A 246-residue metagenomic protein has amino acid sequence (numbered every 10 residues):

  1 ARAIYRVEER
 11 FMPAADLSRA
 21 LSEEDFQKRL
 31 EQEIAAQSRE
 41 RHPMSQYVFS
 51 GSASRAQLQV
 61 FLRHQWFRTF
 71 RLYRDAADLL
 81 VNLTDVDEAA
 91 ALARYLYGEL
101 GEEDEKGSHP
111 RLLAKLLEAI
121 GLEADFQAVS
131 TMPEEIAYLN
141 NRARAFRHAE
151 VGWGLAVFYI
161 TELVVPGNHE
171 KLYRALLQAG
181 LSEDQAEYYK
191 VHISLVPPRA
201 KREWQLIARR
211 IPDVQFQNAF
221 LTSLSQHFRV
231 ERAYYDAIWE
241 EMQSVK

Functional and structural regions predicted by a protein language model:
R2-I4: Extreme N-terminal basic, low-complexity initiation segments that serve as generic localization/processing leaders
V7, F11-K246: Non-heme di-metal
